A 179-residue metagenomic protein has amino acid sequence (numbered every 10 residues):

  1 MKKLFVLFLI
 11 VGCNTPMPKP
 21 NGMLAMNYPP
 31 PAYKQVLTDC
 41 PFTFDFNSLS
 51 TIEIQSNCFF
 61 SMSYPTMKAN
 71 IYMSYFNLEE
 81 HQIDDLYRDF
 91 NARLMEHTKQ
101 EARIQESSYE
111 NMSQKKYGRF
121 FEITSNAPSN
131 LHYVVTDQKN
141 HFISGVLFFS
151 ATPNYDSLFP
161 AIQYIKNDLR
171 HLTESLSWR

Functional and structural regions predicted by a protein language model:
M1-L7: Sec-dependent signal peptide recognition, specifically the positively charged N-region followed immediately by
V11-G12: C-terminal motif of bacterial Sec signal peptides marking the signal peptidase cleavage site
T15: Short, conserved catalytic or interaction motifs in soluble domains
N21-P41: Post-signal peptide N-terminal segment of mature Sec-exported envelope proteins
D39-A92: Secretory pathway targeting signatures of secreted, lumenal, and periplasmic proteins
T51, N91-S144: Signature of long, low-cysteine stretches enriched in small and polar/charged residues
I71-E80, L131-H132, Y155-Q163: Second-shell loop/turn segments in exported
V146-R179: Surface-exposed amphipathic alpha-helical segments
